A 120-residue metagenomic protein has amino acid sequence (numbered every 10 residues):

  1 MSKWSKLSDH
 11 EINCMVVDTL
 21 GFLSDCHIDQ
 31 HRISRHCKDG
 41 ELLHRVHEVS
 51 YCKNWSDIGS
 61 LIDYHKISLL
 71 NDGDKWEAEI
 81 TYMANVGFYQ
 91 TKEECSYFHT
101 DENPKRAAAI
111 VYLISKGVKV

Functional and structural regions predicted by a protein language model:
M1-V120: Glycine-rich anion-binding surface patch
